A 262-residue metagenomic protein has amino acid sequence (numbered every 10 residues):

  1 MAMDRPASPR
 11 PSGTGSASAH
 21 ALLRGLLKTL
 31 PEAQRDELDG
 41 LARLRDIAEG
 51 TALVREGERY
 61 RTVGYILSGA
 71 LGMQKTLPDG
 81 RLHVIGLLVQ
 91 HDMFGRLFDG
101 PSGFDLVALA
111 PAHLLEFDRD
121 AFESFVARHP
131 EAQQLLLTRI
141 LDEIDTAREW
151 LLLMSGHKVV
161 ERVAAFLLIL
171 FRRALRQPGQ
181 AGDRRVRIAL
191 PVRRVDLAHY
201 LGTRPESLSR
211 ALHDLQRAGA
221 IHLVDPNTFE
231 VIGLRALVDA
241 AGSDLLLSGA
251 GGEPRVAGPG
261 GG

Functional and structural regions predicted by a protein language model:
M1-A17, R139, E143, R162 (+3 more regions): Long cytosolic regulatory regions associated with cyclic-nucleotide signaling
M1-E49, D92-F94, D99: Cyclic nucleotide-binding regulatory module and flanking cytosolic helices
L26, T51-P111: Cyclic nucleotide-binding regulatory domains
R45, G64, G86, V107 (+4 more regions): Residues that recognize and position ribonucleotide moieties
G86-D145, E149: Cyclic-nucleotide recognition modules
E131-G202: Polybasic "coupling" helices that flank or enter modular domains
R172-G262: Phosphate-/nucleic-acid-contacting segments
